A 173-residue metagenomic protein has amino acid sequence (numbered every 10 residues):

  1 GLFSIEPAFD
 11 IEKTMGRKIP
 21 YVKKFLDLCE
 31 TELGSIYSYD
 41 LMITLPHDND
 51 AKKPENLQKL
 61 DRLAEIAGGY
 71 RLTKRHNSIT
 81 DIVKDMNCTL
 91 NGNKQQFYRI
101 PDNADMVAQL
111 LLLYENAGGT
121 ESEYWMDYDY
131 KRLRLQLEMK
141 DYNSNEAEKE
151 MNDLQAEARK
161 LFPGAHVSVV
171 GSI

Functional and structural regions predicted by a protein language model:
G1-I173: Extracytoplasmic
